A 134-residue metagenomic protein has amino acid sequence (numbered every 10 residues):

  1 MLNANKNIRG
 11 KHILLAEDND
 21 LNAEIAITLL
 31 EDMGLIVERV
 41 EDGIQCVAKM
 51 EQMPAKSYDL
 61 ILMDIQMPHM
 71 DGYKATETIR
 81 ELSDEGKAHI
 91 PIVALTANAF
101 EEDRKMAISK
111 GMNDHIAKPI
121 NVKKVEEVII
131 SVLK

Functional and structural regions predicted by a protein language model:
M1-K134: C-terminal compact regulatory domains
